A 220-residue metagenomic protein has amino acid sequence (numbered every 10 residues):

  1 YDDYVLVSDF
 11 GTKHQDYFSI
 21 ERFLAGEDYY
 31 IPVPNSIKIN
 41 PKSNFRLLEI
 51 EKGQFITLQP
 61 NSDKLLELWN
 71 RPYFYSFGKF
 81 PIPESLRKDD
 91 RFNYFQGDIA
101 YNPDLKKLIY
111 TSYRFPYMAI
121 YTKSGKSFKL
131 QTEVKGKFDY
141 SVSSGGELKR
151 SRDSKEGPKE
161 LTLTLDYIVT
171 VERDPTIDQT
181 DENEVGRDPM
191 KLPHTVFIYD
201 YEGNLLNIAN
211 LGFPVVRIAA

Functional and structural regions predicted by a protein language model:
Y1, I31-N40, Y73-Y94, S124-D153 (+1 more regions): Surface-exposed loop and turn segments in beta-propeller and other repeat-based domains that flank or scaffold
Y1, I39-K52, R91-I99, E156-E160 (+1 more regions): Repeated scaffold domains used in trafficking and secretory/extracellular systems, primarily beta-propellers
D2-D3, E51-G53, D104-K106, K159 (+1 more regions): Short coil/turn segments that connect the beta-strands within blades of beta-propeller domains
D3, S8-L58: Asp-box/WD-like beta-propeller blade repeats and closely related beta-sheet repeat scaffolds
V7-G11, T57-N61, N102, Y110-Y113 (+1 more regions): Conserved beta-strand positions in repeat-built beta-propeller and related beta-rich domains
T12-Y17, S62-D63, F115, K191-P193: A detector of repeated loop/turn-to-beta-strand junctions in beta-rich toroidal repeat architectures
S19-L24, E67-N70, T122, E184-N204: Beta-propeller blade signature
T170-K191: Short, conserved, GDST-rich strand-edge loop motifs in beta-rich repeat architectures
